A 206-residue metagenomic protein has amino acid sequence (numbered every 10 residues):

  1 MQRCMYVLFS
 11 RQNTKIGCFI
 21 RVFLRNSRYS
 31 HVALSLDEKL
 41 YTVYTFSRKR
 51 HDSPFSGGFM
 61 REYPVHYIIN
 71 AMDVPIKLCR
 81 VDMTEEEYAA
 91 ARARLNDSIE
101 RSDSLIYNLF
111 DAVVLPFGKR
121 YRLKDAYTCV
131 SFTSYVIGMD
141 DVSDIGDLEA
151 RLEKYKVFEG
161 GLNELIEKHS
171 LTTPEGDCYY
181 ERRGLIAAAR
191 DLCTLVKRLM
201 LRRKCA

Functional and structural regions predicted by a protein language model:
M1-A206: Cysteine-nucleophile amide-bond enzymes
